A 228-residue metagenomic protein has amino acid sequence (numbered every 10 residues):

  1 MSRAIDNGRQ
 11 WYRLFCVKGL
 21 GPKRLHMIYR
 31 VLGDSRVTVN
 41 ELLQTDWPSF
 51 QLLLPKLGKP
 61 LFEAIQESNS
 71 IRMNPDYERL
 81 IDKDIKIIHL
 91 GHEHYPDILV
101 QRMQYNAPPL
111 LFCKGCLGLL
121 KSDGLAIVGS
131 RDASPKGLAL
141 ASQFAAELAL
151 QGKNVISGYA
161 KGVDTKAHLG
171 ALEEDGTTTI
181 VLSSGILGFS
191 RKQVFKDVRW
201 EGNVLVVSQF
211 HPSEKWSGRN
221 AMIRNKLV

Functional and structural regions predicted by a protein language model:
M1-S142, A146: Short, positively charged patches
S2-G8, L90-V228: Glycine-biased, small-residue-rich flexible motifs in mid-sequence functional cores and linkers
